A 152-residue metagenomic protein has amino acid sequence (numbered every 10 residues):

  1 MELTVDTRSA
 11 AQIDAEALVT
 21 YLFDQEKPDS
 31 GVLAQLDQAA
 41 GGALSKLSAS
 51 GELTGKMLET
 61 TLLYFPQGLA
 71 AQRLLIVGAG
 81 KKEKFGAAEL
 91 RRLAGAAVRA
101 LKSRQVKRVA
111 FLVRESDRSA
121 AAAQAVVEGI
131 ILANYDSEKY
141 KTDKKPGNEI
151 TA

Functional and structural regions predicted by a protein language model:
M1-A152: Short amphipathic alpha-helical segment within the helicase RecA-like ATPase core that mediates nucleic-acid
